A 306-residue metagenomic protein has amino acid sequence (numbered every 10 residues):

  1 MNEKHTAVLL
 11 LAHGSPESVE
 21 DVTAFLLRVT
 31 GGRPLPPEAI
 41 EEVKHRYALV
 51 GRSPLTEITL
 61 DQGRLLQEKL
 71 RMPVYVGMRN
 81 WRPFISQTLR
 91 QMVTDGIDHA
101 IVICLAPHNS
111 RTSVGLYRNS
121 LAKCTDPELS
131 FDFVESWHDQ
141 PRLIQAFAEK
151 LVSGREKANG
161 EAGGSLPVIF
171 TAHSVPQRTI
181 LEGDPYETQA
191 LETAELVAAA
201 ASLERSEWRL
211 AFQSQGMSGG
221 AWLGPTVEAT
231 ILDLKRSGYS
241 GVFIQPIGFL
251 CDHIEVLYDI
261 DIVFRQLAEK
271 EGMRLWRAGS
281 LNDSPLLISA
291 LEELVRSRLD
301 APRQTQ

Functional and structural regions predicted by a protein language model:
M1-Q306: Active-site-proximal alpha-helix that buttresses catalytic centers in soluble enzyme cores
